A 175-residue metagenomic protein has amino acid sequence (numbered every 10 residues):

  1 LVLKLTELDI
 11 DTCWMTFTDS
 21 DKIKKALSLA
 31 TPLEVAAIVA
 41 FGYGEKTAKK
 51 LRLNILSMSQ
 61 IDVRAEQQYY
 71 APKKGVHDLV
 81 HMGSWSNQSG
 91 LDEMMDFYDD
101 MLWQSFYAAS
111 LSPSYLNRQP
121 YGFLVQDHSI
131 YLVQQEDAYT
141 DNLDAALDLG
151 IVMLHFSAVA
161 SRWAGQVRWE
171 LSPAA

Functional and structural regions predicted by a protein language model:
V2-A175: Acidic, surface-exposed loops and disordered segments
